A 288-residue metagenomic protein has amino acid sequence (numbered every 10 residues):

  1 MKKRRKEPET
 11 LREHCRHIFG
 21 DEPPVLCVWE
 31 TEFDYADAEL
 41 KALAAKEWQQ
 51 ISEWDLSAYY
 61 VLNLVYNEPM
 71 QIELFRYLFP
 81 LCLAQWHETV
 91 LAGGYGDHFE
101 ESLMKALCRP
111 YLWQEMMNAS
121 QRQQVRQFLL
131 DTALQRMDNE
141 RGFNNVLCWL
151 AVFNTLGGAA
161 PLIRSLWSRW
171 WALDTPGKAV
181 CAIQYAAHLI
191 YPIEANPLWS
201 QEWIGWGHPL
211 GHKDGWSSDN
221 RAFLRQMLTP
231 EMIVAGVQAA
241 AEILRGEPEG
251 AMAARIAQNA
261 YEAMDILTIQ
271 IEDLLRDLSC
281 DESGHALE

Functional and structural regions predicted by a protein language model:
M1-K6, L40, L64-V65, M137 (+6 more regions): Charge-centric, low-complexity intrinsically disordered segments used as regulatory activation/interaction regions
M1-V25, A195-E288: Terminal, non-catalytic domain-edge segments
K2-E101: N-terminal domain-start signal
D37-K41, N63, P110, Q114 (+4 more regions): Generic alpha-helix detector with strongest preference for long hydrophobic helices that associate with membranes
V65-L228: Eukaryote-skewed repeat-based solenoidal scaffolds used as protein-protein interaction platforms, primarily
